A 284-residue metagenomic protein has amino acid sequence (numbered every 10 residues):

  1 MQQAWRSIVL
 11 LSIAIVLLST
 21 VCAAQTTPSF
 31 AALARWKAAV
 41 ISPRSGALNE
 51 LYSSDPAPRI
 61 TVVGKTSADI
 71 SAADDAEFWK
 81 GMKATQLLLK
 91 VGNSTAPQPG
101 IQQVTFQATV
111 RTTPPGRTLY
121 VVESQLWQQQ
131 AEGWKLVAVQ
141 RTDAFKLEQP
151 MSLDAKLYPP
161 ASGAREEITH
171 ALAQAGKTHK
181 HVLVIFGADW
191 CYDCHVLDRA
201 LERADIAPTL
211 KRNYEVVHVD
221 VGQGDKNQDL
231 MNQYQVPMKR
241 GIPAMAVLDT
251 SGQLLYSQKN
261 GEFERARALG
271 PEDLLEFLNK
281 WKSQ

Functional and structural regions predicted by a protein language model:
S19-S54, D143, L147-A161, E166: Short, low-complexity N-terminal intrinsically disordered segments enriched in polar/charged residues
P43-T61, F186, L210: Short, well-ordered alpha-helical segments enriched in acidic and aromatic residues
A73-R117, G222-D225: Surface-exposed, charged secondary-structure patches
L119-L147: Short beta-strand edge/turn micro-motifs at domain boundaries
T178-C191: Short active-site neighborhood of thiol/selenol oxidoreductases, capturing the structured segment around
H195-T209: Typically the conserved alpha-helix immediately C-terminal to a functionally engaged Cys/Sec in thioredoxin-like
A207-Q228: Thiol-based oxidoreductase modules, predominantly thioredoxin-like and allied folds used for disulfide exchange
R240-Q284: Non-catalytic, surface beta->alpha helical segment in thiol-disulfide oxidoreductase systems
